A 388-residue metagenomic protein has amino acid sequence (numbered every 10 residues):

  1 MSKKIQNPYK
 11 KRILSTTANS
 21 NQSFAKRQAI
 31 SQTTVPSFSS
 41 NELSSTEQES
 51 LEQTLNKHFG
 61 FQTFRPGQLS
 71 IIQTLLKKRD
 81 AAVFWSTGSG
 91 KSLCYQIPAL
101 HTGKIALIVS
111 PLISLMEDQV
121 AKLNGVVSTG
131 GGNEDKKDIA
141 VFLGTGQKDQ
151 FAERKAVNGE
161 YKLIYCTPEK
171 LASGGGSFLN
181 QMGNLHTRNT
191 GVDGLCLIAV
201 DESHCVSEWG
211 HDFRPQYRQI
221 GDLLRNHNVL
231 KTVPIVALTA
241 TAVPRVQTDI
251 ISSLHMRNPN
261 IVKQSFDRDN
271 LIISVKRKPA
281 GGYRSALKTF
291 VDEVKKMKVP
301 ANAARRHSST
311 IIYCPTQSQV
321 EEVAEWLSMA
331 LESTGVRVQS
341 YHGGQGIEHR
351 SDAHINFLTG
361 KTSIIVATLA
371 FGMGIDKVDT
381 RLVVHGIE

Functional and structural regions predicted by a protein language model:
M1-A81, A199: Helicase-associated low-complexity/disordered flanking segments
S45, Q53-H58, T63-P66, Q73-A82 (+3 more regions): Helicase motor core with emphasis on the C-terminal RecA-like subdomain
I105: Noncatalytic nucleic-acid binding interfaces
S114: Conserved Rossmann-like nucleotide-cofactor binding loop
